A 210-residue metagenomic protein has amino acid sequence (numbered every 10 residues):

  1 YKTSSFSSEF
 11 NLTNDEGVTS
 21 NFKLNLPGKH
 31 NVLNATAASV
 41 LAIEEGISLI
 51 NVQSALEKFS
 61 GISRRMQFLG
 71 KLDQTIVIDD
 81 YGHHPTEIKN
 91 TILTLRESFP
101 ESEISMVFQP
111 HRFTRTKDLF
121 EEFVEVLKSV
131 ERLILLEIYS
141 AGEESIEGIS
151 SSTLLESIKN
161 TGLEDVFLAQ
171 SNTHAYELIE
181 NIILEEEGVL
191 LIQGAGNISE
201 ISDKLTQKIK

Functional and structural regions predicted by a protein language model:
K2-F10: Ser/Thr- and Asn-enriched, surface-exposed coil loops between beta-strands
F6, D15-R132, E156: Nucleotide phosphate-binding/pyrophosphate-handling subdomain across enzymes that bind or process nucleotide phosphates
S20, T114, E143, E200-I201: Glycine/Thr-rich phosphate-binding loops of Rossmann-like dinucleotide-binding domains
H83, P110-F113, I138-A141, A195-I198: Short glycine-rich anion-binding loops that position phosphate/pyrophosphate groups of nucleotides and phosphorylated
N90, D118-F120, I146-E147, E180 (+1 more regions): Short amphipathic alpha-helical segments
V124-E186: C-terminal helical cap/extension that packs against the catalytic core of soluble nucleotide-cofactor enzymes
A175-T206: A glycine-rich beta-strand to alpha-helix segment that forms a phosphate/ribose-binding loop at ligand/cofactor sites
